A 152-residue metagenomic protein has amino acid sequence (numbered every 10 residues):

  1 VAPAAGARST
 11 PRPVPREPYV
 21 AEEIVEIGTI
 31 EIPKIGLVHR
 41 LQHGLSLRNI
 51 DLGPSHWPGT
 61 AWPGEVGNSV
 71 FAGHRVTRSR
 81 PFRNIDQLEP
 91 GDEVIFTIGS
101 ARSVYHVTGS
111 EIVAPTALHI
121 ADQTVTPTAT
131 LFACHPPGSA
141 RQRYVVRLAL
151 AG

Functional and structural regions predicted by a protein language model:
V1-G152: Solvent-exposed, non-transmembrane regions of membrane-associated and secreted proteins
